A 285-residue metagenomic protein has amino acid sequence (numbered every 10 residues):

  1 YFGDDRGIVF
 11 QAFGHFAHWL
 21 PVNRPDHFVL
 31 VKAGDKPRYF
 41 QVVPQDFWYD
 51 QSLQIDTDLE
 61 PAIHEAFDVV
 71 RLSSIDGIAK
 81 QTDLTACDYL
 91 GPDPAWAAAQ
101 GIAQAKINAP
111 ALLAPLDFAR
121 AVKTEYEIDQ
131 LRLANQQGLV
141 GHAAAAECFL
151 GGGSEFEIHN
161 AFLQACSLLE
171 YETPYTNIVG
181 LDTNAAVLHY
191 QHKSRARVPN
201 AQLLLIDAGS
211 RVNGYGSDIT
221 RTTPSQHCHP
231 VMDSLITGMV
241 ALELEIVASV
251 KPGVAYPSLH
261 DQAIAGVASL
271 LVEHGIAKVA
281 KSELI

Functional and structural regions predicted by a protein language model:
Y1-I285: Active-site neighborhoods and metal-handling regions in enzymes and metal-associated proteins
